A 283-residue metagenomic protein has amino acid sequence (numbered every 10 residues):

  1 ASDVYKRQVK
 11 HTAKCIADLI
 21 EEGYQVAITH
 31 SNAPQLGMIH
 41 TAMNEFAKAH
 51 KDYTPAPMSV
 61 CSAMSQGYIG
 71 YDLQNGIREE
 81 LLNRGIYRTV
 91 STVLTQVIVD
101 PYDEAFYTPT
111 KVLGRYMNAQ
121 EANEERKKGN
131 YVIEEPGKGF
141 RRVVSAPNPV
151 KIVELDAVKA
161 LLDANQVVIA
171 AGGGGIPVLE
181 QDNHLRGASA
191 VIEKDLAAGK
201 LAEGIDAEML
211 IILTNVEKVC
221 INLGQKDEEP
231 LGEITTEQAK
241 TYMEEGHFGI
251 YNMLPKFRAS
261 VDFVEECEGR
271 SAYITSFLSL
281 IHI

Functional and structural regions predicted by a protein language model:
A1-Y5, I283: Short, small-residue-biased leader/transition segments that mark boundaries at the very start of proteins
R7-A17, P57-G76, E80-N83, S145-D163 (+3 more regions): Polyanion-binding loop/helix "lid" in catalytic or ligand-binding cores
H11-C15, L19, Y24-N32: Long, well-ordered hydrophobic secondary-structure segments characteristic of membrane-embedded and membrane-proximal
Q25-M38, T89-L94, V168-A171, L210-V216 (+1 more regions): Short beta-strand segments at enzyme active-site cores
A33-A49, G224: Glycine-rich loop at the start of a catalytic domain that most often binds anionic cofactors/ligands
A33-G37, V99-P101, I176-V178, E217-I221 (+1 more regions): Short, active-site-adjacent cap segments at secondary-structure transitions
N44-A47, P109-K111, G187, D227-L231: Short, hinge-like loop/turn segments at secondary-structure boundaries
F46-V168: Ligand-binding beta-strand-loop-alpha-helix segment within the catalytic cores of soluble metabolic enzymes
